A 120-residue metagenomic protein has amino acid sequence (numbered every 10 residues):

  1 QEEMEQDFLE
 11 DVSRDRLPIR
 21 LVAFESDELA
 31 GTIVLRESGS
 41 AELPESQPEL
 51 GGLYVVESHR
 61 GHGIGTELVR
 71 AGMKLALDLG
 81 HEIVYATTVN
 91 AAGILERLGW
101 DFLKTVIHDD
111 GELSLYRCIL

Functional and structural regions predicted by a protein language model:
Q1-F24: Active-site rim helix/loop that mediates acceptor-substrate recognition in acyltransferases
R20-V22, E28-S38, E49, Y54: Conserved beta-strand in the GNAT
S38-L50, R60, E112: A conserved beta-turn-beta hairpin within the catalytic core of GNAT-like acetyltransferases that forms part
V55, G61-K74: Conserved acetyl-CoA-binding loop-helix of GNAT-fold acetyltransferases
A76-V89: Conserved GNAT acetyl-CoA-binding A-motif
V89, I107-L120: C-terminal "cap" of GNAT-fold acetyltransferases
E96-V106: Conserved acetyl-CoA-binding loop of GNAT-fold acetyltransferases
